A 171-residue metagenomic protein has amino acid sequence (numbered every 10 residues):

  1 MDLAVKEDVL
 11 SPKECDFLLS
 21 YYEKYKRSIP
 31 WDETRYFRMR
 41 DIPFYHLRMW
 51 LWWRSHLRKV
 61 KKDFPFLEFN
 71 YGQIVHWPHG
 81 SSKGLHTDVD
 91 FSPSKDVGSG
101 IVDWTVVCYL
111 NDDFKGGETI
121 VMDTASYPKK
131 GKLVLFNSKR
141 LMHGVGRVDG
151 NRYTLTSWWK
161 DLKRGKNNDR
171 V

Functional and structural regions predicted by a protein language model:
M1-E68, Q73, S82: Non-heme Fe(II)/2-oxoglutarate
L3, F69-Y71, G80-S82, I101-V107 (+3 more regions): Extracellular structured ligand-interaction cores
L10, Y22, V89, L110 (+1 more regions): Short beta-strand segments enriched in hydrophobic/aromatic residues within well-folded beta-rich domains
G72-H76, G146: Acidic carboxylate-rich catalytic motifs and surrounding loops in phosphoryl-/glycosyl-chemistry enzymes
V75, H86, V107, I120 (+1 more regions): Residues in well-ordered beta-strands of folded domains
V75-S99: Conserved short histidine dyad/triad with adjacent acidic residue
V97-V102, D113-V171: Catalytic core of Fe(II)/2-oxoglutarate
